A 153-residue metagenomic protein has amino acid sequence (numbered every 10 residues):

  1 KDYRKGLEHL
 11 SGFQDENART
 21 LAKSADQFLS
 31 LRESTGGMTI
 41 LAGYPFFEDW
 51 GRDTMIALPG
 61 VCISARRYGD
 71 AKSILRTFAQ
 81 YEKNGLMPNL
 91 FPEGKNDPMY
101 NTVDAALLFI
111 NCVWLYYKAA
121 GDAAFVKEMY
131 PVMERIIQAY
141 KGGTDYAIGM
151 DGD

Functional and structural regions predicted by a protein language model:
K1-D153: Acidic, mature catalytic/reactive cores of soluble proteins
